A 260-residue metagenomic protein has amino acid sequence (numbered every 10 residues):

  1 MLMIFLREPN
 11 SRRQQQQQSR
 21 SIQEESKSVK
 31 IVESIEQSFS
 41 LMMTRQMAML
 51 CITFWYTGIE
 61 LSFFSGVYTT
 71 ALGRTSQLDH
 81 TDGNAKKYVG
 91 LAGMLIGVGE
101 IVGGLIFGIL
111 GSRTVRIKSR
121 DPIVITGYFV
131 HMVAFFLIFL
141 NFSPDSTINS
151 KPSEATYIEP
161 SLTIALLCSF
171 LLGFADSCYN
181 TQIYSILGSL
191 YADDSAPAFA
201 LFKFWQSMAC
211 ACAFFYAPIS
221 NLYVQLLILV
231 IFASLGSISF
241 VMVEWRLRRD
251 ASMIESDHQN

Functional and structural regions predicted by a protein language model:
M1-R7, F135-F142, F215-I219, L226-N260: Multi-pass alpha-helical transporter architecture, strongest for 12-TM Major Facilitator/SLC carriers used
L2-F199, Q259-N260: Membrane-interfacial loop- and helix-cap regions that link adjacent transmembrane helices in polytopic membrane proteins
S62-G66, D79, S150-S153, C210-F214 (+5 more regions): Short amphipathic alpha-helical patches
L105-T114, C210-L226: Transmembrane alpha-helix termini and helix-breaking/packing motifs in multi-pass membrane transporters
Y128-H131, K203-Q206, A233-S234: Residue-level recognition of pore/gate-forming positions within transmembrane alpha-helices of multi-pass
S189-A217, L222: C-terminal/domain-terminus segments
